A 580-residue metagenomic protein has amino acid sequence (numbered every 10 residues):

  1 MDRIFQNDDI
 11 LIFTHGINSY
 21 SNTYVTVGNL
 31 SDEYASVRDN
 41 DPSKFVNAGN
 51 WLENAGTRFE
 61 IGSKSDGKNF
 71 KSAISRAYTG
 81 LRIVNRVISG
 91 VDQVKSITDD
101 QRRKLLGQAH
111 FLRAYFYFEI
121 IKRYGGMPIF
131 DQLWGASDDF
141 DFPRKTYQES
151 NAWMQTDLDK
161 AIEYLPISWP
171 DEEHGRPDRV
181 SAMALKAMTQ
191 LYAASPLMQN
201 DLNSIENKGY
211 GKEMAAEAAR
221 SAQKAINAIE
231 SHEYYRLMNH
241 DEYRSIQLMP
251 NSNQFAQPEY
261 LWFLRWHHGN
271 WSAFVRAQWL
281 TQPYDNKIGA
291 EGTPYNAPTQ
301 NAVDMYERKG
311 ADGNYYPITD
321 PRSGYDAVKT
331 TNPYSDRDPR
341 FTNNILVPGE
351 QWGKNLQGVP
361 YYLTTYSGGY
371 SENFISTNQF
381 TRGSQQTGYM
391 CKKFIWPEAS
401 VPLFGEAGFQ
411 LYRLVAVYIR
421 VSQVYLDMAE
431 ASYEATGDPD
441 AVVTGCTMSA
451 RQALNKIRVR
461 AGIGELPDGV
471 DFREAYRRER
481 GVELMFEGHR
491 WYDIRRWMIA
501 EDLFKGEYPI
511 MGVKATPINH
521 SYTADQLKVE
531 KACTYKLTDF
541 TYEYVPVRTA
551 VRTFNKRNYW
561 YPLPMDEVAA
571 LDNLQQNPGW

Functional and structural regions predicted by a protein language model:
M1, A35, S63, A77-Y78 (+7 more regions): Long, intrinsically disordered, low-complexity segments
M1-N50, M127, N151, D159 (+3 more regions): An aromatic- and glycine-enriched ligand-binding surface/loop that stacks and positions planar moieties
E33-Y124, D138-H174, Y316, K329-S335 (+6 more regions): Conserved, well-structured interaction surfaces
T342-L346, T365, G369-S371, G383-A399 (+7 more regions): Outer/extracellular conduits and scaffolds centered on Gram-negative outer-membrane beta-barrels
